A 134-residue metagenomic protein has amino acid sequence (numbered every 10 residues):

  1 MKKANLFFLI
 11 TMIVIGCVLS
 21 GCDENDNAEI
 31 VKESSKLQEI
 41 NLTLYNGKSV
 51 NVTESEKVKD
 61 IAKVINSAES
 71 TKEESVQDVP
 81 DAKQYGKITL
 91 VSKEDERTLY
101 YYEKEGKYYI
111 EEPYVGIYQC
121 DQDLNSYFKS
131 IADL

Functional and structural regions predicted by a protein language model:
M1-F8: Bacterial N-terminal signal peptides that target proteins for export
C17-G21: C-terminal motif of bacterial Sec signal peptides marking the signal peptidase cleavage site
D23-N25: Bacterial signal peptide processing site
N27-G47, C120-L134: Secondary-structure "cap/kink" motif recognition
N41-S75: Post-signal-peptide N-terminal segment of Sec-exported extracytoplasmic proteins
L42-N46, I88-E94, E112: Short acidic, glycine-rich loop/turn motifs
E69-Y108: Short, structured surface segments that line ligand/substrate-binding pockets
K93-L134: Short, well-ordered, aromatic-rich surface patches in folded extracellular/luminal domains
